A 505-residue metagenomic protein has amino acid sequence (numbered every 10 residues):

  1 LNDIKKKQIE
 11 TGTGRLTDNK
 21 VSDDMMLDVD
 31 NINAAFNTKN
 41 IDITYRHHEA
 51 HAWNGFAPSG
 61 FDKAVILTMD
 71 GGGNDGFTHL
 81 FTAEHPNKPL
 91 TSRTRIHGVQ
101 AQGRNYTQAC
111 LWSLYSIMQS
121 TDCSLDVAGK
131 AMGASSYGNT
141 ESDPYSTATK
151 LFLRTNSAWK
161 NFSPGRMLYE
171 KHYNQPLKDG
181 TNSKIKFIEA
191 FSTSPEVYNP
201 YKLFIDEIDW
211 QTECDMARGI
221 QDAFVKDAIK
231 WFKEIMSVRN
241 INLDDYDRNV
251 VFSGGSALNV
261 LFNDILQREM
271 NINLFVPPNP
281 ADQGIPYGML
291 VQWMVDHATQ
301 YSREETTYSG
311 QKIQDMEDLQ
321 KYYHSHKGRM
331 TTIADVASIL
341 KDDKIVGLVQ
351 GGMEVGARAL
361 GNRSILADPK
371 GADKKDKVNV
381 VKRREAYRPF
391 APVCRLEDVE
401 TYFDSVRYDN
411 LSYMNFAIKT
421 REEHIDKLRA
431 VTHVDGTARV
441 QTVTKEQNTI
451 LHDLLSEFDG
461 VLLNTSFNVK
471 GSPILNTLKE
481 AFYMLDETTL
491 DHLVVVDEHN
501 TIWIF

Functional and structural regions predicted by a protein language model:
L1: Conserved phosphate-binding loops in N-terminal lobes of ATP-dependent enzymes of the actin/Hsp70/sugar-kinase
I4-M25: A charged helix-plus-loop insertion that forms the helical arch/lid used to bind and gate nucleic-acid substrates
K6-K7, N19, N33-I43, A50-W53 (+4 more regions): Flexible beta->alpha loop and helix N-cap segments adjacent to enzyme active/binding sites
S22, D75-F77, T94, Y173 (+2 more regions): An acidic intrinsically disordered interaction segment
M26-V29, V260: Short, surface-exposed alpha-helical segments at coil->helix boundaries
A148-D222: Active-site cores of enzymes that catalyze phosphoryl transfer or operate on phosphate-rich substrates
I208-M216, I220, F224, G254 (+2 more regions): Secondary-structure capping and boundary motifs in well-ordered enzyme cores
R218-Y246: Phosphate/ATP-binding catalytic cores across multiple sugar-kinase/actin-like superfamilies, primarily ASKHA
